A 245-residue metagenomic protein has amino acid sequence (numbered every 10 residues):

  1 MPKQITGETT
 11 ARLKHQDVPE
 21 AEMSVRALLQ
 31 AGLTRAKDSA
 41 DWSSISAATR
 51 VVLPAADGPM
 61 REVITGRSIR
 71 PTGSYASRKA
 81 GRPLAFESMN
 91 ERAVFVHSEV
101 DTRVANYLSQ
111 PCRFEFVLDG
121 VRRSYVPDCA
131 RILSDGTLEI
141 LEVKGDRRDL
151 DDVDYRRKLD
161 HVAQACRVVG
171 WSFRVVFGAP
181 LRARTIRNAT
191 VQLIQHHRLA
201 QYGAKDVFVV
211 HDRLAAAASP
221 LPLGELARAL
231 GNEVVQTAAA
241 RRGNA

Functional and structural regions predicted by a protein language model:
M1-A245: Electrostatic, structured charged patches in enzyme active sites and in nucleic-acid/phosphate-binding
